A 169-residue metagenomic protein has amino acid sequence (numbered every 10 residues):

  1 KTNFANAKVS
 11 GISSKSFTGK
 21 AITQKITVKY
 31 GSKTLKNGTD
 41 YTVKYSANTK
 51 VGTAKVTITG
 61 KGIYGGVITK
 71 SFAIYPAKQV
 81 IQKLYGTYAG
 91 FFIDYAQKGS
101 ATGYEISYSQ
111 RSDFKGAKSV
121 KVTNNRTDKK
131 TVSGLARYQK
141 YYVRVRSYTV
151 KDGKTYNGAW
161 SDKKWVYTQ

Functional and structural regions predicted by a protein language model:
K1-K33: Solvent-exposed, low-complexity, repeat-rich "mucin-like" stalks and linkers
Y30-K70: Serine/threonine-rich, repeat-prone extracellular segments and beta-strand-based repeat modules of secreted/surface
A47-G52, V132-K140: Surface-exposed, short loops/turns at beta-strand junctions within beta-sandwich domains
Y75-G99, T155-Q169: Pro/Thr/Ser/Gly-rich low-complexity, intrinsically disordered linker/stalk tracts
A101-V120: Extracellular low-complexity, O-glycosylation-prone stalks/linkers
V120-R126: Short beta-strand segments within Ig-like beta-sandwich modules, predominantly Fibronectin type-III
D128-K130: Short strand-edge motifs at loop-to-beta-strand transitions and within beta-strands of extracellular beta-rich domains
G134-G153: Beta-strand-rich modules
